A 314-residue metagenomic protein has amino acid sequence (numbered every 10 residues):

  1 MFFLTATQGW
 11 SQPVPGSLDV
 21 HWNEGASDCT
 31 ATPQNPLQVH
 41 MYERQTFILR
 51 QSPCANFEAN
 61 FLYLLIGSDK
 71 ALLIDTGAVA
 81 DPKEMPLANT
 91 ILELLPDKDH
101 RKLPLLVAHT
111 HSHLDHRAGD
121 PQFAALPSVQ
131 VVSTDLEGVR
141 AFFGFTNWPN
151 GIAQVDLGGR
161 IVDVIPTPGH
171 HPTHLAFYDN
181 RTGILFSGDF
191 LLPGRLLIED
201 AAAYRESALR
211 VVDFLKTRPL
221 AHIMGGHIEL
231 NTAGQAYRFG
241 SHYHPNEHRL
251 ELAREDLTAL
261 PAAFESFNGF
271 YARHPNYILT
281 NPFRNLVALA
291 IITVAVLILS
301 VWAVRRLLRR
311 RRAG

Functional and structural regions predicted by a protein language model:
M1-A6: Bacterial N-terminal signal peptides
Q12-A31, L209-G314: Accessory terminal helices/loops
P15-G16, V79-D163: Active-site HxH/HxHxD metal-binding segment of metal-dependent hydrolases
P36-D97, F177-D189: Conserved beta-strand hairpin/beta-sheet module of binuclear metal-dependent hydrolase folds, prominently
H40-Y42, N56-F57, A124-A125, V155-G158 (+1 more regions): Extracellular/periplasmic catalytic domains that process cell-envelope and extracellular macromolecules
F47, L106-A108, V132, I165 (+2 more regions): Hydrophobic/aromatic beta-strand patches that form the interior of the parallel beta-sheet core in alpha/beta enzyme
A71-L73, A78-A80, I161-P168, P172-D256: Metallo-beta-lactamase
